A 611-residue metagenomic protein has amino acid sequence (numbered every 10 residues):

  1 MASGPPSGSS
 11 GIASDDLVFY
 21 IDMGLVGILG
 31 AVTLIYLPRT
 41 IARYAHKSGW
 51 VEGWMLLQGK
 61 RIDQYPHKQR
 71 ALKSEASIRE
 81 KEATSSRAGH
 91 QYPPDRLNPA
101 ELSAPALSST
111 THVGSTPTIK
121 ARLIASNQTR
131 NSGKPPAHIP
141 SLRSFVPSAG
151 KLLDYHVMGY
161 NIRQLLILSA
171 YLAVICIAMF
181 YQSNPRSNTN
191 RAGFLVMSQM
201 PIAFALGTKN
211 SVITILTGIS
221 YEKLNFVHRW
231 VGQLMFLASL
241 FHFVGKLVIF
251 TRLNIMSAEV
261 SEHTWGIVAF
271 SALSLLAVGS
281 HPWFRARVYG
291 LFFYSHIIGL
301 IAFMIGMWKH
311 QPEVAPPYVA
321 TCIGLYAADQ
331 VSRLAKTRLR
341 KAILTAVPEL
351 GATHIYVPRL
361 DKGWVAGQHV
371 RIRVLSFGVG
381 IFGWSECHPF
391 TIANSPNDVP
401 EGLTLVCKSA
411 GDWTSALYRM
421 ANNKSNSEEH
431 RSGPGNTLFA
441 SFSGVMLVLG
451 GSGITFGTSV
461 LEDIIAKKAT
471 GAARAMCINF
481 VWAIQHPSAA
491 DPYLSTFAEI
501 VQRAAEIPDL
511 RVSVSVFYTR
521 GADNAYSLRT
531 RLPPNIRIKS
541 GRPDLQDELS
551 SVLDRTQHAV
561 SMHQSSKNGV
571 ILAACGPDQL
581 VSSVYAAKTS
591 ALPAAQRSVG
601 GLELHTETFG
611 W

Functional and structural regions predicted by a protein language model:
M1-I12, G193, S239-H242: Extracellular/lumenal N-termini and interhelical loops of multi-pass eukaryotic membrane proteins
A2-G11, G30-I35, G49, G53 (+7 more regions): Reductase modules of NAD(P)H-dependent flavoproteins
G30-W54, A205-I213, R285-Y289, A320 (+2 more regions): Transmembrane-helix exit/juxtamembrane "anchor" motif
G49-H156, G402: Extended, low-complexity, polar regulatory segments
G49-I62, I298, C322-H354, T391 (+1 more regions): Cytosolic juxtamembrane regulatory segments of membrane proteins
P140-A335: Membrane-embedded alpha-helical bundles of multi-pass integral membrane proteins
G193-F194, N225-H242, G450-V481: Classical protein tyrosine phosphatase
L344-H430, Q485: Ferredoxin-reductase
